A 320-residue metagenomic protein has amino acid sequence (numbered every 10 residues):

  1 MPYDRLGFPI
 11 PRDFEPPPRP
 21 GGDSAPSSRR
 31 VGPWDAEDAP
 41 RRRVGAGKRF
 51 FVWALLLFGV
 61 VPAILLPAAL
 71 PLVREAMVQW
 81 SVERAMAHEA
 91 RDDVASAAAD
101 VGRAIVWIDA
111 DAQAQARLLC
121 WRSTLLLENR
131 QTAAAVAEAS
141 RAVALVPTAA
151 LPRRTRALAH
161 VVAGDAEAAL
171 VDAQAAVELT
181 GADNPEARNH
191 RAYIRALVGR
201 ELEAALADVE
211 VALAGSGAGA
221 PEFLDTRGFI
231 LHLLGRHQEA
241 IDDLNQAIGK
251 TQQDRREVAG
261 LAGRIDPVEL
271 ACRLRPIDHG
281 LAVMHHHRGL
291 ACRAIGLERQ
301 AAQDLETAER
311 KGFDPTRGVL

Functional and structural regions predicted by a protein language model:
A90, E128, V162, L197-V198 (+2 more regions): Register position in tetratricopeptide repeats
V94, T132, A166, E201-L202 (+2 more regions): TPR-repeat structural position
D109, Q113, P147, G181-A182 (+4 more regions): Short coil turns that delineate tetratricopeptide repeat
A114, L118, P152, A187 (+5 more regions): TPR alpha-solenoid repeat register
W121, T155, H190, T226 (+2 more regions): Canonical tetratricopeptide repeat
